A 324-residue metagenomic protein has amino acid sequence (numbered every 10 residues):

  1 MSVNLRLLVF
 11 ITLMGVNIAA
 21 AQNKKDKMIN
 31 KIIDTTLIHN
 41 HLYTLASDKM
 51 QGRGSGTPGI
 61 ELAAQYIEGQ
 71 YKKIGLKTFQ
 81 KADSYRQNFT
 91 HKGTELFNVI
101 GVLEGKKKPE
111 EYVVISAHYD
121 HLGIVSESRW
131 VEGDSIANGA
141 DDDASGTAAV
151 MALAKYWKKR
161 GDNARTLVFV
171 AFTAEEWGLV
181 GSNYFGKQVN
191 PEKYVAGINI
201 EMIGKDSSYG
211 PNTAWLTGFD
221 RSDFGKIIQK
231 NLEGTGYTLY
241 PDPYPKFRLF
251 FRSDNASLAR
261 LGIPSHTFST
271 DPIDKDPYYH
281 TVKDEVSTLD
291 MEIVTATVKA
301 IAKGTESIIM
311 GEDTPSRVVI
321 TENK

Functional and structural regions predicted by a protein language model:
M1-M28: Bacterial Sec-dependent N-terminal signal peptides
D26-I32, D48-P58, Q87-T90, E132-D143 (+4 more regions): Second-shell loop/turn segments in exported
D26-L62, I74, Q80, M202-K205 (+3 more regions): N-terminal capping segment at the start of a domain
L45, Y71, F89-R129: Acidic/His- and Gly-rich active-site-bordering loop/insert found across diverse amide/peptide-bond hydrolases
R53-E104: A non-catalytic alpha/beta surface segment that caps or lines the substrate-entry region of metallo-dependent hydrolase
G101, I115, S126-E176, I301: Alpha-helical metal-binding/catalytic segments enriched in His/Glu/Asp
D162, F172-T270, D313-S316: Metal-dependent peptidase/peptidase-like ectodomains
K275-K324: His/Asp/Glu-rich mid-to-C-terminal helical/loop segments that flank catalytic regions of hydrolases
